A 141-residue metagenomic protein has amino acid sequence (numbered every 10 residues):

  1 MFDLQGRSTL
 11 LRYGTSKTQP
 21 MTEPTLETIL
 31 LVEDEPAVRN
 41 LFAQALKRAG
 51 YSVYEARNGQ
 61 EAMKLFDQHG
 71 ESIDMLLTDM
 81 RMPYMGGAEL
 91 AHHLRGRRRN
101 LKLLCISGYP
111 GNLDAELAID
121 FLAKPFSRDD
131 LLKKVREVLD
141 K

Functional and structural regions predicted by a protein language model:
L30, A43, E55-M75: Acidic, metal-coordinating helix/loop segments flanking the phosphotransfer/catalytic sites of two-component signaling
E33: Conserved acidic carboxylate
N40-R48: Charged docking surfaces used in two-component/phosphorelay signaling
A43, F126-L139: C-terminal output helix
N58-E61, M85-L90: Acidic catalytic/metal-coordinating carboxylates
D79: Active-site residues of response regulator receiver
M82: Receiver (REC) domain active-site loop signature in two-component systems and cognate sites in sensor histidine kinases
